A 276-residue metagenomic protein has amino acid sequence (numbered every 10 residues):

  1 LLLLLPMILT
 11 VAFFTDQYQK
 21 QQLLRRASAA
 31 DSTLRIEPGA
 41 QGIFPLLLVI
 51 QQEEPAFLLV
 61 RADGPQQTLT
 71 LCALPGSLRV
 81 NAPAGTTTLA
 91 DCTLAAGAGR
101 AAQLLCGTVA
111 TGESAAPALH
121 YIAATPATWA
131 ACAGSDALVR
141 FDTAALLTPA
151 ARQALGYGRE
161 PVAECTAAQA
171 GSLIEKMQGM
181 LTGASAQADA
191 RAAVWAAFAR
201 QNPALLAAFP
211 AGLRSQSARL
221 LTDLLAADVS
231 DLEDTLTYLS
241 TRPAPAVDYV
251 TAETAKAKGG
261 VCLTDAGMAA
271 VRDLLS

Functional and structural regions predicted by a protein language model:
L1-S276: Non-catalytic, solvent-exposed segments at the cell envelope interface
